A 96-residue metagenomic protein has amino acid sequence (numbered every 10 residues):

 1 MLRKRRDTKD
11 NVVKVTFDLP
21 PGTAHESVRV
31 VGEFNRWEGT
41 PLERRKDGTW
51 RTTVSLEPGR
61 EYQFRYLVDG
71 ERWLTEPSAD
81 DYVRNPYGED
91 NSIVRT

Functional and structural regions predicted by a protein language model:
M1-V13: Extracellular ectodomain segments of secreted/surface proteins
V12-G59, D69-T96: Aromatic-rich carbohydrate-binding modules that target alpha-glucans
